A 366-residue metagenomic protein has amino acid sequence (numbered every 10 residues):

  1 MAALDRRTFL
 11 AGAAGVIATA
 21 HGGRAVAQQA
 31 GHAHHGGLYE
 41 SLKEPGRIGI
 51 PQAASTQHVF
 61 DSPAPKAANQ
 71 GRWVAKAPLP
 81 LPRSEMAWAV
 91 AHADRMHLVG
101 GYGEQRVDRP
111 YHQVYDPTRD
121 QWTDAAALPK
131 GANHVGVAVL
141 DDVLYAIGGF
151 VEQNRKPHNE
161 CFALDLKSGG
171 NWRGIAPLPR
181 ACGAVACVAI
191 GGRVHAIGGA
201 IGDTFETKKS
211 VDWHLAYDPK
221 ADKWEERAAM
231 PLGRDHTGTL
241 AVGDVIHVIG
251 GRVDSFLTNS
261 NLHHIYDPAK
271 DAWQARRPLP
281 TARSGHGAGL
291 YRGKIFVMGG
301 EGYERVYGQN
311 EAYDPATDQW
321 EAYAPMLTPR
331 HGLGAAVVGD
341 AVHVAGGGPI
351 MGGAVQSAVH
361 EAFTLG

Functional and structural regions predicted by a protein language model:
M1-L10, G23: Twin-arginine (Tat) signal peptide motif
L4-D5, G12-V16, Q28-G366: Kelch-like beta-propeller repeat domains
V16-G22: Hydrophobic h-region of N-terminal signal peptides that target proteins for export in Gram-negative bacteria
